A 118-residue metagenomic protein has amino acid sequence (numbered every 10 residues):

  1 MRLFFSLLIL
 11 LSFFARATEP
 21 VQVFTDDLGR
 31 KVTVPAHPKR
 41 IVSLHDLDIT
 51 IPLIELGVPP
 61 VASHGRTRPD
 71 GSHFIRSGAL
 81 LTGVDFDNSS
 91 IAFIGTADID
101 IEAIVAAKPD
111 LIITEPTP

Functional and structural regions predicted by a protein language model:
R2-S12: Bacterial N-terminal signal peptides
L3, I91-G95, E115: Short coil/turn segments at secondary-structure boundaries
F5, A15-I49: Bacterial Sec-exported substrate-binding components of ABC uptake systems
E19-T33, S89-V105: Early extracytoplasmic/lumenal segment of secretory-pathway proteins
A36-H37, L56, A107-K108: Residue-level preference for short coil/turn positions at secondary-structure junctions
R40-L44, V61-H64, L111-E115: Structural recognition of the beta-strand scaffold that forms the well-ordered cores of secreted hydrolase catalytic
L47-A103: A short, structured surface patch at a secondary-structure boundary
D100-T117: Proline-aspartate-enriched helix->loop->beta-strand connector
